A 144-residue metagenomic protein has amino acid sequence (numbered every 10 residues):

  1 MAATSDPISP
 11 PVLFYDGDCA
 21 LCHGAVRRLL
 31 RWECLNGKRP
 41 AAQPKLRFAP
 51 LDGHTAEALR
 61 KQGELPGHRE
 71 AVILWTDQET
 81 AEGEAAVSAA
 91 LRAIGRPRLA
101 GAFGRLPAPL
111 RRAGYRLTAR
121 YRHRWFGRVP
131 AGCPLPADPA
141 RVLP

Functional and structural regions predicted by a protein language model:
M1, R39-P40, H54: N-terminal cationic amphipathic segment used for targeting or macromolecule association
A2-G37: Local sequence-structure signature of Cys/Sec-based thiol-disulfide redox active-site neighborhoods
A42-K45: A short helix-to-beta-strand connector/capping loop
L51-P144: Thiol/selenol-based redox catalytic cores and closely related redox-interacting motifs
